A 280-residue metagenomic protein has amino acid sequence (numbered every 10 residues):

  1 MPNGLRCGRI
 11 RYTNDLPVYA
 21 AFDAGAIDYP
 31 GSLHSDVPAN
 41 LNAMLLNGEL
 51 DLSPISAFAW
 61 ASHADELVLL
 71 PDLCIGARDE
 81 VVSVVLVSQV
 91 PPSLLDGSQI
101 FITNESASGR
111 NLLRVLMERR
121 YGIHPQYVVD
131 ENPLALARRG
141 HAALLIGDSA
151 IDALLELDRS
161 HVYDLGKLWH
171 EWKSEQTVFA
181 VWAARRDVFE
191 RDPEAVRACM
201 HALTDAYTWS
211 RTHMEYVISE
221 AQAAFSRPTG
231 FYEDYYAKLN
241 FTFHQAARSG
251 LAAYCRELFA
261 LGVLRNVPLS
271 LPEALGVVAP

Functional and structural regions predicted by a protein language model:
P2-A24, S35, V82-H141, I146-A150 (+1 more regions): Bilobed "Venus flytrap"/periplasmic-binding protein-like clamshell domains and structurally analogous long
T13-N14, V37-P38, G48-E66, P71-L73 (+3 more regions): Beta->alpha turn/N-cap motifs
D28-N40: A short beta-strand-loop structural module common to alpha/beta enzyme folds
M44-L46, L136-A137, L258: Hydrophobic residues within well-ordered alpha-helices
L67-S88: N-terminal short beta-loop-beta anion/metal-coordinating cradle
V129-I218: Pocket-lining segment of extracytoplasmic ligand-binding domains
E190-E257: Secondary-structure end/capping motifs
V263-P280: Conserved C-terminal helix/tail region of periplasmic/extracytoplasmic solute-binding proteins
